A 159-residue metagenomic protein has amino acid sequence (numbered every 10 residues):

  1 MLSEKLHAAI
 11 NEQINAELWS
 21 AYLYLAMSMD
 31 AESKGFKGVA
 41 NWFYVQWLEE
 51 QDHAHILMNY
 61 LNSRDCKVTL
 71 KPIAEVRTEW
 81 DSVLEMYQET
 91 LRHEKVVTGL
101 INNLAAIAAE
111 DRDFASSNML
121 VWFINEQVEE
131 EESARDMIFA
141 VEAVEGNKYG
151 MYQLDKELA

Functional and structural regions predicted by a protein language model:
M1-A159: Iron-associated oxidoreductase/ferritin-like identity signal
